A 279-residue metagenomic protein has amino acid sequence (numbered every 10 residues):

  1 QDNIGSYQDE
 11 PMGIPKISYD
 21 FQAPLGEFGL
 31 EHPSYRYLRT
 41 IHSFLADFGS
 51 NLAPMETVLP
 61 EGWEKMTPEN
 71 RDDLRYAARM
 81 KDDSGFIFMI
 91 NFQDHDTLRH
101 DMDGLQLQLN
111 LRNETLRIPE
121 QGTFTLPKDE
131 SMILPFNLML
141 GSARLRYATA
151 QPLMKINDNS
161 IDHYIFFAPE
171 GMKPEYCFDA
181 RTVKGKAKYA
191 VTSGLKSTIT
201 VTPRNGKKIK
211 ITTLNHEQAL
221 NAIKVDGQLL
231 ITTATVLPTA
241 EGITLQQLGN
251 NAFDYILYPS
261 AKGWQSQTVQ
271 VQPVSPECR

Functional and structural regions predicted by a protein language model:
Q1-R36, N91-D103: Aromatic/acidic polysaccharide-binding cleft in carbohydrate-active enzymes
Y35-R279: Non-catalytic C-terminal accessory domains or segments of carbohydrate-active enzymes
